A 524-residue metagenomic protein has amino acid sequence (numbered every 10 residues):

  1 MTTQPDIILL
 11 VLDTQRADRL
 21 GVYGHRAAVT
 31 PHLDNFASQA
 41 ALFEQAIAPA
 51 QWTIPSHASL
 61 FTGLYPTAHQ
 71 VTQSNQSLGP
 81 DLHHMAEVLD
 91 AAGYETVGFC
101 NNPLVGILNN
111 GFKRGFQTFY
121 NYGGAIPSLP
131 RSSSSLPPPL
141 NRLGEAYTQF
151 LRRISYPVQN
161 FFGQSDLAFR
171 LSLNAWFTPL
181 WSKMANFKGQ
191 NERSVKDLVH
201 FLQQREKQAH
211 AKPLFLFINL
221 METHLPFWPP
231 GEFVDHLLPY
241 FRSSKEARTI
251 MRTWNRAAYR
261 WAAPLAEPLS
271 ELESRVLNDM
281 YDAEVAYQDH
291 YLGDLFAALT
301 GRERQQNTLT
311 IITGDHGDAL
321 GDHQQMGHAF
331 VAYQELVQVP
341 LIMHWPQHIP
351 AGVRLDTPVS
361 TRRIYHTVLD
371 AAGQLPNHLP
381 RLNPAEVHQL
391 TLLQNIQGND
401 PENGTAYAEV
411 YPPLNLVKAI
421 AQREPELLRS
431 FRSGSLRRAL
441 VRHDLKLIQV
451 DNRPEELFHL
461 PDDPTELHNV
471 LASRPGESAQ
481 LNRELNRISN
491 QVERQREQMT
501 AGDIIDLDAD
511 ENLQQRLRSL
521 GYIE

Functional and structural regions predicted by a protein language model:
M1-E524: Catalytic domains that recognize anionic headgroups
